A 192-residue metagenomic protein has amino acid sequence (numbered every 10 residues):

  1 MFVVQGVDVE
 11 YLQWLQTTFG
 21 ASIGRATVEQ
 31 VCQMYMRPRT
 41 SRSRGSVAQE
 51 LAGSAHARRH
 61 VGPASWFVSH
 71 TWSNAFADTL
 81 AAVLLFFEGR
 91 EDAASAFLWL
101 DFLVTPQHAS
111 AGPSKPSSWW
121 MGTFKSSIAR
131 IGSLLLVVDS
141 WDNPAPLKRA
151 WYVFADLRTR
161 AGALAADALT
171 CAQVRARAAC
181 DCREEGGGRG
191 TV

Functional and structural regions predicted by a protein language model:
M1-R183, G190-V192: The feature represents the membrane-entry module of six-transmembrane cation channels
